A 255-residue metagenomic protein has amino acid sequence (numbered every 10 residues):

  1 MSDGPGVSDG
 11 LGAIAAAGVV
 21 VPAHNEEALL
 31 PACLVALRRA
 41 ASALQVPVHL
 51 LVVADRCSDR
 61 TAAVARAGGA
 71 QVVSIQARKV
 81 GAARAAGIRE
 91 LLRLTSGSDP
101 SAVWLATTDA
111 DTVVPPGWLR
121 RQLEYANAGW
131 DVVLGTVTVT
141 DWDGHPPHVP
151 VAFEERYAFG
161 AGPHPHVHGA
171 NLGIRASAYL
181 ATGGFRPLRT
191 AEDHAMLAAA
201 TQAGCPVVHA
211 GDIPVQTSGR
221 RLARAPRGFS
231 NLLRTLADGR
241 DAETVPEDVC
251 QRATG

Functional and structural regions predicted by a protein language model:
S2-D3, N25-A41: Short, well-formed alpha-helical segments that are part of the catalytic scaffolds of diverse glycosyltransferases
V52-A63: A conserved acidic beta->alpha catalytic loop
R60, S101-V103, T107-E124: Acidic donor-binding/catalytic loop of UDP-sugar-dependent glycosyltransferases, especially processive GT2
A62-S98: Conserved donor nucleotide-binding strand/loop of the catalytic core
P116-P146: Conserved donor NDP-sugar-binding/catalytic core segment of glycosyltransferases
T136, P146-P165, G169, A237-R240: Short, flexible, basic/aromatic active-site loop/helix in glycosyltransferases
V167-T182: Conserved nucleotide-sugar donor-binding and metal-coordinating catalytic region shared by glycosyltransferases
T190-M196: Acidic donor-binding loop at a coil-to-helix junction in glycosyltransferase catalytic cores that engages
